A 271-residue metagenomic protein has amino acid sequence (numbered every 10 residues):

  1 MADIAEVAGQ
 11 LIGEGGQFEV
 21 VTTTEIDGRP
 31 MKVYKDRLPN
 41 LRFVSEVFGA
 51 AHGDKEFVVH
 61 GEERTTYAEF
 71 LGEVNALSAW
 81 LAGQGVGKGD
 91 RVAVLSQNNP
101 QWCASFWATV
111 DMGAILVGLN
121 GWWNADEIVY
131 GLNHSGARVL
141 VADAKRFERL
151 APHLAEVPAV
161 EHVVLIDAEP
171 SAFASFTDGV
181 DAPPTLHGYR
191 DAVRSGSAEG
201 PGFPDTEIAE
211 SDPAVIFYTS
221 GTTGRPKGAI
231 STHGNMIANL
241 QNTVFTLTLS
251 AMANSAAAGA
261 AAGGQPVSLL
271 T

Functional and structural regions predicted by a protein language model:
M1-P39: Flexible, non-catalytic linker and terminal segments flanking ANL/adenylate-forming cores
M1-Q17, G83-Q84, D111-R194: Structural core segment of the AMP-binding/adenylate-forming
E19-D27, F43-E69, S171: AMP-dependent adenylate-forming
V33-L41, D54-W107, N124-V129: Conserved AMP-binding/adenylate-forming core of the ANL superfamily
S45-V47, A82, P100-L119, D126-V129 (+2 more regions): Hydrophobic alpha-helical segments in the ANL/AMP-binding
T66-A68, A214-N242: Conserved AMP-binding A3 loop
V92, T109, L140, P213 (+2 more regions): Conserved S/T- and glycine-rich ATP-binding loop of Class I adenylate-forming
P184-H187, S195-Y218, R225, N254-S268: Conserved pre-ATP/AMP-binding loop-to-beta segment of ANL
